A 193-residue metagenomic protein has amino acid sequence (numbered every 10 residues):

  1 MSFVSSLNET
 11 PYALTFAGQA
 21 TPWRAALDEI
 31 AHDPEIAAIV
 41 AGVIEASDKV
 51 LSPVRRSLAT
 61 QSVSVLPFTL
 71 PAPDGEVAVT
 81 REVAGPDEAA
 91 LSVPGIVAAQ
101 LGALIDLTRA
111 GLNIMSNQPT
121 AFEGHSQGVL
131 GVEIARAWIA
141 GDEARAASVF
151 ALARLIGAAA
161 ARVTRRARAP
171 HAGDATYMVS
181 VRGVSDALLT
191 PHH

Functional and structural regions predicted by a protein language model:
S2-E123: Helix-rich "cap/lid" substructures immediately adjacent to catalytic or cofactor-binding pockets
A17, S126, G183: Conserved residues at beta->alpha junctions
G95, A99, E123-G124, A144 (+2 more regions): Short, well-structured alpha-helical patches and their helix-loop capping segments that border functional surfaces
D106, A110, E133-W138: Alpha-helix C-terminal capping segments
G124-I134: Glycine-rich nucleophile elbow surrounding the catalytic serine of serine-hydrolase chemistry
I134-H193: Alpha/beta catalytic cores of group-transfer enzymes, especially the acyltransferase/condensing modules of polyketide
